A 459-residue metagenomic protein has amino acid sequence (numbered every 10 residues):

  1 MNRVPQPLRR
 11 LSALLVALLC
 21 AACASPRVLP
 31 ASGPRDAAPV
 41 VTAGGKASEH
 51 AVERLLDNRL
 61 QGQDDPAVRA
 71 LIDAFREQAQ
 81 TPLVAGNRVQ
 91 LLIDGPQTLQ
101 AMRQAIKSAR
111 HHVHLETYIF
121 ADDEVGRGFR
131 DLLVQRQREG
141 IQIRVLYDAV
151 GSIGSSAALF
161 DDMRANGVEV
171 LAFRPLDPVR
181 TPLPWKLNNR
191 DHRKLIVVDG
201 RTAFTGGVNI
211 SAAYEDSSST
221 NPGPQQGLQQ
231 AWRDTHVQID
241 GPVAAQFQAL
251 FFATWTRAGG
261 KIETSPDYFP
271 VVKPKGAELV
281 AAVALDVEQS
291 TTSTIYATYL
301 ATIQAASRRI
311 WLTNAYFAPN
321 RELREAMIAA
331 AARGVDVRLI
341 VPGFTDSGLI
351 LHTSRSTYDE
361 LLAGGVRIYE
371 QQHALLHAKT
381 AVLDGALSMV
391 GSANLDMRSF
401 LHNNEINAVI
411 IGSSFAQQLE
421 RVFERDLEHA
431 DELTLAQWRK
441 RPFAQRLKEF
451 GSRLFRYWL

Functional and structural regions predicted by a protein language model:
N2-S12: Bacterial N-terminal signal peptides that target proteins for export
S12-A21: Bacterial N-terminal signal peptides
C23-L459: Charged, low-complexity intrinsically disordered terminal segments
